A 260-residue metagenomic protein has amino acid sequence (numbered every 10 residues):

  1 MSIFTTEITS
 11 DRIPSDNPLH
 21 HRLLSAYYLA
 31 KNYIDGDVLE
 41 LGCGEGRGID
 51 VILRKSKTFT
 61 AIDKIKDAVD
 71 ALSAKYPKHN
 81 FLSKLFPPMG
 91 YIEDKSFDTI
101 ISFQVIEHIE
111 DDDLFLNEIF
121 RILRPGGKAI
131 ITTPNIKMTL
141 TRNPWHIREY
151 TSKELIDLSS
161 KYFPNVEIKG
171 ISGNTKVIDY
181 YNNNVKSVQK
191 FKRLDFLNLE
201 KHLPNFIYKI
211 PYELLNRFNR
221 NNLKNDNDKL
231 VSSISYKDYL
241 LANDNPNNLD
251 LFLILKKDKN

Functional and structural regions predicted by a protein language model:
M1-E93, T99-F103, F115-L116, S152 (+2 more regions): Conserved N-terminal segment of class I S-adenosyl-L-methionine
Q104-H108: A short His-aromatic
D113-P125: A short glycine-rich, Lys/Arg-flanked "PGG" loop and its adjoining helix->strand segment in the class I
G127-T133: Conserved beta-strand signature within the Rossmann-like core of class I S-adenosyl-L-methionine
P134-T139, E149, S172-K176: Short "lid" loop at the C-terminus of a central beta-strand within the Rossmann-like core of SAM-dependent
T139-D157: Acceptor-substrate binding/catalytic loop of class I
F163-T175: Conserved S-adenosyl-L-methionine
G173-N260: A C-terminal cap/extension of S-adenosyl-L-methionine-dependent methyltransferases that defines the acceptor-substrate
